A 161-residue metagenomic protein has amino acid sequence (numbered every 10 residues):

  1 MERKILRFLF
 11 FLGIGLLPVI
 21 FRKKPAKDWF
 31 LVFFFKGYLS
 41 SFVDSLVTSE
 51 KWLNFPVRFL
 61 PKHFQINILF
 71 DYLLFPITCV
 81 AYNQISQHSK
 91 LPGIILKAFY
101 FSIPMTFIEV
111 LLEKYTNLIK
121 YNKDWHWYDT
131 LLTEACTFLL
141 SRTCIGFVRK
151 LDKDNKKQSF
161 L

Functional and structural regions predicted by a protein language model:
M1-L161: Aromatic-rich, lipid-facing transmembrane alpha helices and their immediate juxtamembrane interface loops in integral
